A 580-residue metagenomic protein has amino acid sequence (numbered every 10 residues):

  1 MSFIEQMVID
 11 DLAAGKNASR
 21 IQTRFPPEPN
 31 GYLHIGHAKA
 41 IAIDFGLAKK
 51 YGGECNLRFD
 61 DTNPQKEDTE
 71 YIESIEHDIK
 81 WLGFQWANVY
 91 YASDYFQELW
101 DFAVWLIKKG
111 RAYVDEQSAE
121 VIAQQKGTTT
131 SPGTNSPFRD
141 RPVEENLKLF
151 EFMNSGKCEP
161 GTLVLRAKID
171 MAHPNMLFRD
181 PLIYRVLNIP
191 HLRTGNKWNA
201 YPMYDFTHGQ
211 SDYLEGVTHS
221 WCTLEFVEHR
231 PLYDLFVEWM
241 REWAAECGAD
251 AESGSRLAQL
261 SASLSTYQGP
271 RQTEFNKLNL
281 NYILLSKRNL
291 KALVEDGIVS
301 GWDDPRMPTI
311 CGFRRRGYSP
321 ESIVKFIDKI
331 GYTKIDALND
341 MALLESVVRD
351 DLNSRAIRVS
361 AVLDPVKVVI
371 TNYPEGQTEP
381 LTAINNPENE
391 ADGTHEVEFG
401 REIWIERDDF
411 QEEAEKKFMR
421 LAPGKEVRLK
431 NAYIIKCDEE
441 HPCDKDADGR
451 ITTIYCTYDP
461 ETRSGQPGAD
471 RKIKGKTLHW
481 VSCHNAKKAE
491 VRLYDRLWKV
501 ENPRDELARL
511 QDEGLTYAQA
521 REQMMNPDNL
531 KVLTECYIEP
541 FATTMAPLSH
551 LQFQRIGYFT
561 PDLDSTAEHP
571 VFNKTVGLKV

Functional and structural regions predicted by a protein language model:
M1-I9, A13-E76, H191-T223: N-terminal catalytic cores of NTP/NDP-binding nucleotidyl/phosphoryl-transfer enzymes
N17-A18, A112, E159, M176 (+6 more regions): Intrinsically disordered or highly flexible coil/loop and linker segments, enriched in small and charged/polar residues
P26-P29, R58-K66, N88-Q97, E120 (+5 more regions): Conserved short loop/turn motifs at secondary-structure junctions
D61-N63, T69, Y91, W105-D250 (+4 more regions): Active-site cores that bind ATP or allylic diphosphates and position pyrophosphate for catalysis
Y71-Y95, A112: A glycine-rich helix N-cap at a beta->alpha junction
R230, F236, D328-I330, L338-V580: Core subunits and conserved enzymes of cellular information-processing and envelope-translocation systems across
Y267-V347: Long, charged, mostly alpha-helical binding arms that flank functional sites
